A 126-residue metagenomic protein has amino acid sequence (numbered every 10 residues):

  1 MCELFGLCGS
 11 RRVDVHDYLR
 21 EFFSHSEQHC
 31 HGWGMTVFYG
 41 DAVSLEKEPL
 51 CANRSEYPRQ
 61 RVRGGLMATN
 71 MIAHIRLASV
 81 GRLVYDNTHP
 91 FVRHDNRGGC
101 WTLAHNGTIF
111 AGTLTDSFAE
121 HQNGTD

Functional and structural regions predicted by a protein language model:
M1-E56, M71: Extreme N-terminus nucleophile/cap motif
C2, W101-A111: Conserved beta-strand-loop-short alpha-helix elements that form and flank the Mn2+/Mg2+-coordinating active site
L7-S10, H74-L77, N106: Fold-independent oxyanion-binding glycine-rich loops and adjacent beta-strand/coil segments at enzyme active sites
R11, D41, A78, I109-F110: Short loop/turn segments at secondary-structure transitions that flank enzyme active sites
V15, L45-E46, G81-L83, A111-L114: Short helix/loop capping segments that flank catalytic or ligand/cofactor-binding pockets
W33, G98-G99: Short loop/turn microsegments at loop-to-beta-strand junctions
P49-R61, T69, I75-G98: Short acidic (Asp/Glu) patches
F110-D126: Short histidine
